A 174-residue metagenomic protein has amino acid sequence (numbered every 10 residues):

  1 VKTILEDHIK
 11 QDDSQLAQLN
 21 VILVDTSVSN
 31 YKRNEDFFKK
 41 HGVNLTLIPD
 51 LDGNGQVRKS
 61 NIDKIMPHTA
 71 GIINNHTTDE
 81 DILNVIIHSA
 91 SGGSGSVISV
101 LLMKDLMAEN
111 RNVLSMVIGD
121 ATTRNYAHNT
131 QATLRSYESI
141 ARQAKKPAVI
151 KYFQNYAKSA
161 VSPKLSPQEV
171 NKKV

Functional and structural regions predicted by a protein language model:
V1-V174: Tubulin/FtsZ superfamily GTPase core signature
